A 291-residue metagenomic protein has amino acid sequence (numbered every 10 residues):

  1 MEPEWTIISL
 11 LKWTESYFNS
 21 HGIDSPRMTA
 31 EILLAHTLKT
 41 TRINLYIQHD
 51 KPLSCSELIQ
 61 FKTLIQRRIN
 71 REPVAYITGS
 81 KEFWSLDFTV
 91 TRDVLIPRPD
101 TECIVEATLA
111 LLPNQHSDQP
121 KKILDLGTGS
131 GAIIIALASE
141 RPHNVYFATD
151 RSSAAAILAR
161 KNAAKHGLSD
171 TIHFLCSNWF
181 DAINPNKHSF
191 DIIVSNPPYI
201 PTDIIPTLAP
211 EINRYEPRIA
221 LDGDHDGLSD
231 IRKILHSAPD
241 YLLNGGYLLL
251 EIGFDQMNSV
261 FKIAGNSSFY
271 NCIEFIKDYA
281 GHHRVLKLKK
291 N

Functional and structural regions predicted by a protein language model:
M1-L38, I43-Y46, D50: Non-catalytic accessory regions of SAM-dependent methyltransferases
F18, L112, A163, A238 (+1 more regions): Conserved hydrophobic residues forming the short capping helix/wall of the S-adenosyl-L-methionine
L33, R71, T101, I133 (+5 more regions): Residue-level signal for inorganic ion chemistry
L34-L111: Conserved AdoMet
C103-T207: Conserved SAM/SAH cofactor-binding pocket of Class I
L168, E216, L242-N244: Helix-to-beta-strand junctions that scaffold the AdoMet/dcAdoMet cofactor pocket in Class I SAM-dependent enzymes
Y199-D230: Mobile active-site "lid"/loop adjacent to the S-adenosyl-L-methionine
H225-L288: Conserved Class I SAM-dependent methyltransferase catalytic core
